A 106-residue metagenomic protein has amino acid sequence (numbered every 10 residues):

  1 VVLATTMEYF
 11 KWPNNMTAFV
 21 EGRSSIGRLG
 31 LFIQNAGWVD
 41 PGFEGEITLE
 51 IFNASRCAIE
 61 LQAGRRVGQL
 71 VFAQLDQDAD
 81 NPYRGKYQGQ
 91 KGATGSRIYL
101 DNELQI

Functional and structural regions predicted by a protein language model:
V1-I106: Non-catalytic terminal segments and appended small domains
